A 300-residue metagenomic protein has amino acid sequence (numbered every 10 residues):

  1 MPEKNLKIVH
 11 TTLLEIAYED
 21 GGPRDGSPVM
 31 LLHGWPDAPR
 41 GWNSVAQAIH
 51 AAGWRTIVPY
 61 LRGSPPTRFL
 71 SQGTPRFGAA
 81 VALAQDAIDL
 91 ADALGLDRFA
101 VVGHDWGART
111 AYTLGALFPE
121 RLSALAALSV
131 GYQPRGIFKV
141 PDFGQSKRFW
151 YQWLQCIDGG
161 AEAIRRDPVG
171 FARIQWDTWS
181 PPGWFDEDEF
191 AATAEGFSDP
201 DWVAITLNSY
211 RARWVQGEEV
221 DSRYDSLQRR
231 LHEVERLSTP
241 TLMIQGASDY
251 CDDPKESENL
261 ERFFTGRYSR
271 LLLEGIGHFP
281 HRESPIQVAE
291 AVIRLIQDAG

Functional and structural regions predicted by a protein language model:
P2-K4, E15-I16, P28, S64-R98 (+2 more regions): Flexible "cap/lid" subdomain of the alpha/beta-hydrolase fold that forms the substrate-access gate
L6-I8, T56-V58, M243, R270-L272: Conserved beta-strand scaffold positions in the cores of enzyme catalytic domains, especially in NTP/NDP-utilizing
T11-D20: A short loop-to-beta-strand scaffold at the N-terminal edge of the catalytic core in hydrolase folds
E19-F69: Conserved HGGG/HGGXW glycine-rich cap/lid loop of the alpha/beta-hydrolase fold
G34, D105, R282: Conserved acidic functional residues
D37, S198, D249, G277-P280: Glycosyltransferase donor-binding loop in the core domain
V45, L114, A291-L295: Hydrophobic residues on the short alpha-helix immediately C-terminal to a glycine-rich phosphate/catalytic loop
R267-G300: Catalytic active-site module of serine/aspartate enzymes centered on a nucleophile-bearing elbow/loop
